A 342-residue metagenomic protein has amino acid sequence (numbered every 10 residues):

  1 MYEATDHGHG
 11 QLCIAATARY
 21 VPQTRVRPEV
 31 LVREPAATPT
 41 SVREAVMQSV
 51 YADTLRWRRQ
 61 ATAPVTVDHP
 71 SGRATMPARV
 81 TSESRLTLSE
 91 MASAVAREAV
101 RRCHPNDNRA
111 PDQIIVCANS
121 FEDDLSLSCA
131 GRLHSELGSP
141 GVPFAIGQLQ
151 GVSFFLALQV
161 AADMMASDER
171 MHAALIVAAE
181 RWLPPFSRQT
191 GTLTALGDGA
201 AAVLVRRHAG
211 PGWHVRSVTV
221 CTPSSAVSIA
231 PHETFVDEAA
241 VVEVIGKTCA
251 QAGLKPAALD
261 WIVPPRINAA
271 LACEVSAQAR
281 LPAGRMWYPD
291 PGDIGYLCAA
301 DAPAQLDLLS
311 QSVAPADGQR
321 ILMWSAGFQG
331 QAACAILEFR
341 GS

Functional and structural regions predicted by a protein language model:
M1-L86, R188-K247, Q329, I336-S342: Condensing-enzyme catalytic core mediating Claisen C-C bond formation in acyl metabolism
G8-Q11, R109-Q113, P140-V142, D168-A174 (+4 more regions): Short coil/turn connectors at secondary-structure junctions
A15, C117, A174-E180, V205 (+1 more regions): Short beta-strand segments
R79-Q148, L254-A272: Conserved beta-ketoacyl condensing-enzyme motif
T87-H104, V236-A252, Q305-L309: Short, well-ordered amphipathic alpha-helical segments that serve as non-catalytic structural scaffolds within diverse
F121-E122, S126, P140-V142, Q148-A166 (+2 more regions): Claisen-condensing/thiolase-fold acyl-transfer catalytic domains that form or cleave C-C bonds in fatty acid
D124-G138, H172-R181, H214-S217, A272-A283: Acidic-glycine-rich active-site phosphate/pyrophosphate-binding loop
L183-F186: Short, solvent-exposed loop/turn segments at secondary-structure junctions
